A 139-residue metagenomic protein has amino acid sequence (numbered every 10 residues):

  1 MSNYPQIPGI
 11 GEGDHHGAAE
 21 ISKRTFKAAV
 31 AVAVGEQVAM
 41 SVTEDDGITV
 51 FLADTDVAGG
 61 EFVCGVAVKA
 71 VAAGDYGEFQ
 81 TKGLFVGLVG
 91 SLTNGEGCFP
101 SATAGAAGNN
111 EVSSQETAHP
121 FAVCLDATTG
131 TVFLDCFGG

Functional and structural regions predicted by a protein language model:
S2-G139: Glycine-anchored, exposed beta-strand/edge motif detector
